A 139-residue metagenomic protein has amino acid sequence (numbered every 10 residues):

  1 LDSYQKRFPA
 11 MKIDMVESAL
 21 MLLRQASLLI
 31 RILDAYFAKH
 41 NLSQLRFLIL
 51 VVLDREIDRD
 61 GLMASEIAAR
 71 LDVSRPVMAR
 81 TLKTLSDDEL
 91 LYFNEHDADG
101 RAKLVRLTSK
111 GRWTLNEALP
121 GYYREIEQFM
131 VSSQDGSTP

Functional and structural regions predicted by a protein language model:
L1-H40: N-terminal leader segment of winged-helix/HTH proteins
I13, R31-S74: N-terminal helix-turn-helix DNA-binding core of bacterial DNA-binding proteins
E17, M21, L48-V52, W113: Pre-recognition alpha-helix immediately N-terminal to the DNA-recognition helix within helix-turn-helix or winged-helix
L23-A26, L71, L119: Amphipathic, non-transmembrane alpha-helical scaffold segments
A64, L82-K83: Short, hydrophobic-biased segments on the C-terminal half of alpha helices that form "recognition helices"
K83-T138: Charged, amphipathic alpha-helical coiled-coil/dimerization segments
